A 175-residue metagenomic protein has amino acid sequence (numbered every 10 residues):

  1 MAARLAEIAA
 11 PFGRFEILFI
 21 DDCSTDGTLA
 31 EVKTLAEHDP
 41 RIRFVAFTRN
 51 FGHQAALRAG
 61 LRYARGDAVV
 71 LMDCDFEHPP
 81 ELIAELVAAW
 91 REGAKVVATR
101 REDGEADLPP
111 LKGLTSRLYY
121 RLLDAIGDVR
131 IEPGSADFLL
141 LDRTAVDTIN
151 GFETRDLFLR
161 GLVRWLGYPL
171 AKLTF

Functional and structural regions predicted by a protein language model:
A2-C23, V45-A46: Short beta-strand/loop segment that forms part of the nucleotide-sugar
A3, F158-F175: Hydrophobic helical membrane-anchoring modules
R4-I8, G27, E31-H38, Y63 (+1 more regions): Alpha-helical structural signal in soluble globular domains
A10, R49, C74-F76, D128 (+1 more regions): Short, conserved catalytic or interaction motifs in soluble domains
E16, R41-R43, P169-A171: Conserved beta-strand segments of alpha/beta enzyme cores
D21-A30, F76: A conserved acidic beta->alpha catalytic loop
T34, R41-R49, H53-Y63, A68 (+1 more regions): Acceptor/aglycone-binding surface of glycosyltransferases and processive sugar-polymer synthases
